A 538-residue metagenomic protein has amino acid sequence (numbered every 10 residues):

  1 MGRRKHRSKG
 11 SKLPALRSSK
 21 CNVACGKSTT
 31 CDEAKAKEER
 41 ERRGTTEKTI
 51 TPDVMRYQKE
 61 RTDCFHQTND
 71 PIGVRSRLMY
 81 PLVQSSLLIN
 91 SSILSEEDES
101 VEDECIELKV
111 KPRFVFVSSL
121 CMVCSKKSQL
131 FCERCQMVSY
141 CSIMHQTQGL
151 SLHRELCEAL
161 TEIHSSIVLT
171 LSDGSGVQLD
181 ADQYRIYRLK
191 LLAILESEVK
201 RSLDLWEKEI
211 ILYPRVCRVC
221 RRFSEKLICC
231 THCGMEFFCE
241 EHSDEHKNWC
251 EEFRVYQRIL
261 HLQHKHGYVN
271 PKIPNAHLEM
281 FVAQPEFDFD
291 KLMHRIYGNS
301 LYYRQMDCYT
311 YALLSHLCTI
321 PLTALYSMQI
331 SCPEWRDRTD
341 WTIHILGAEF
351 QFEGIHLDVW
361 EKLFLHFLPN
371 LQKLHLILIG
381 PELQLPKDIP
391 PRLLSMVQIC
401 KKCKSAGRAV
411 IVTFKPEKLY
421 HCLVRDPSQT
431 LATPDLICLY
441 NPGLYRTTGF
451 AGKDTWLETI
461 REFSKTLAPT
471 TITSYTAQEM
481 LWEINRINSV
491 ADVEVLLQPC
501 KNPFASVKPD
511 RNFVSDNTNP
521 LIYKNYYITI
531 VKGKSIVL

Functional and structural regions predicted by a protein language model:
G2-L538: Short alpha-helical interaction motifs and adjacent low-complexity tails used for partner binding in regulatory proteins
